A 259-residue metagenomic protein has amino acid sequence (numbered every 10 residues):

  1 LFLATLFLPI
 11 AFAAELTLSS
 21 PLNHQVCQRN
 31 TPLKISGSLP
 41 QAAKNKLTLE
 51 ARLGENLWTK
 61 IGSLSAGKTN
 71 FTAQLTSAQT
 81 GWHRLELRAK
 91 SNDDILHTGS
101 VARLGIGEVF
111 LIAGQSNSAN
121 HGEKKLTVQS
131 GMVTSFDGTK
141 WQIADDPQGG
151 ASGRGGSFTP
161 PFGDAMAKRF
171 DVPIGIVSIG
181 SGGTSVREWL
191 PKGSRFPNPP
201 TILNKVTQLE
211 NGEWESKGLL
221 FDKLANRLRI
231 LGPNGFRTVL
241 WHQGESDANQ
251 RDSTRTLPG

Functional and structural regions predicted by a protein language model:
L1-I10: Bacterial N-terminal signal peptides
A14-G259: Cell-envelope and extracellular/periplasmic
